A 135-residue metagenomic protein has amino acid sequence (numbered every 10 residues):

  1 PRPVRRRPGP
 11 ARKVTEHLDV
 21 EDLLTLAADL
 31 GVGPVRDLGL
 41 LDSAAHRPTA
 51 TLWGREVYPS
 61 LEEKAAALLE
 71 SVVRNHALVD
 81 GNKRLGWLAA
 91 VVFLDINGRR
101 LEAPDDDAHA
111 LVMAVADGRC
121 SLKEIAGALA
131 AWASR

Functional and structural regions predicted by a protein language model:
P1-R135: FIC/Doc superfamily catalytic core
